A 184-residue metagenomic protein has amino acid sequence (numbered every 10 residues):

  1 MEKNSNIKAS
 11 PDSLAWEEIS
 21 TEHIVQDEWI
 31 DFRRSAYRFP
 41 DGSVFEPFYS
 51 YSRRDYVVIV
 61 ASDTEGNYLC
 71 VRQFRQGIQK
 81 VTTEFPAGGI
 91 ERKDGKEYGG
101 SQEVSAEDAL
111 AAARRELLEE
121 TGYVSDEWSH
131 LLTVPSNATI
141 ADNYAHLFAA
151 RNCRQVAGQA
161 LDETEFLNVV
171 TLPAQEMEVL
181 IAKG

Functional and structural regions predicted by a protein language model:
M1-Q26: Extreme N-terminal tail/first-helix region
E2-K3, Y51-R53, V58-D63, N67-R115 (+2 more regions): Conserved Nudix-box catalytic region and its N-terminal flanking loop in Nudix hydrolases and closely related
E17, V124-L131: A short coil-to-beta-strand element that immediately follows conserved catalytic motifs
E22-H23, L132-N137: Short, solvent-exposed loop/turn elements at beta->coil junctions and helix N-caps that rim active or binding pockets
E22-V58, T64, Q73: Acidic, metal-coordinating catalytic segment for phosphate/diphosphate chemistry, firing primarily on the Nudix
A36-D41, N137-V156: Active-site-adjacent beta-strand/loop module that shapes the phosphate/pyrophosphate-binding cleft
R53, L161-G184: NUDIX/MutT-family hydrolases
E84, L147, T171: Short aromatic/basic micro-patch
